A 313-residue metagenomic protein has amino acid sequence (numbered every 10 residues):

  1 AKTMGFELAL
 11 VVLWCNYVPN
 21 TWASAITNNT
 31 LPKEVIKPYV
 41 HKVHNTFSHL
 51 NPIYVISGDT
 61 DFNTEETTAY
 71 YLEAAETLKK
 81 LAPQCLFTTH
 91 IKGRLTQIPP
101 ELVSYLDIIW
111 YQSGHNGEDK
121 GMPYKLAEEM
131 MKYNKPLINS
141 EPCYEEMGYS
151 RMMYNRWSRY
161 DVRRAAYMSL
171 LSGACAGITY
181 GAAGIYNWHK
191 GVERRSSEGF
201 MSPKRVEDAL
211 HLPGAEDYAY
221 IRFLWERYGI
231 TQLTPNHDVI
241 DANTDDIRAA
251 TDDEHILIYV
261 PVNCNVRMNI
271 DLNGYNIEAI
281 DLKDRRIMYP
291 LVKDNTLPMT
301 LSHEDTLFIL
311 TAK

Functional and structural regions predicted by a protein language model:
A1-E118: Active-site mouth of glycoside hydrolases
M4, H49-L50, Q84, Y105 (+5 more regions): Structured helix-beta-strand junction loops
C15, D61, R94, N116 (+3 more regions): Short, solvent-exposed loop/turn segments at secondary-structure junctions
H44, A75, Y124-E128, A166 (+1 more regions): Short amphipathic alpha-helical segments and helix-helix/interface helices
V103-V192: Catalytic-core region of carbohydrate-active enzymes that cleave or remodel glycosidic bonds
E146-M147, V162-L291, S302-T311: Aromatic- and carboxylate-lined catalytic core of secreted/periplasmic carbohydrate-active enzymes
V292-T296: Short, solvent-exposed loop/turn segments in extracellular or other extracytoplasmic domains
